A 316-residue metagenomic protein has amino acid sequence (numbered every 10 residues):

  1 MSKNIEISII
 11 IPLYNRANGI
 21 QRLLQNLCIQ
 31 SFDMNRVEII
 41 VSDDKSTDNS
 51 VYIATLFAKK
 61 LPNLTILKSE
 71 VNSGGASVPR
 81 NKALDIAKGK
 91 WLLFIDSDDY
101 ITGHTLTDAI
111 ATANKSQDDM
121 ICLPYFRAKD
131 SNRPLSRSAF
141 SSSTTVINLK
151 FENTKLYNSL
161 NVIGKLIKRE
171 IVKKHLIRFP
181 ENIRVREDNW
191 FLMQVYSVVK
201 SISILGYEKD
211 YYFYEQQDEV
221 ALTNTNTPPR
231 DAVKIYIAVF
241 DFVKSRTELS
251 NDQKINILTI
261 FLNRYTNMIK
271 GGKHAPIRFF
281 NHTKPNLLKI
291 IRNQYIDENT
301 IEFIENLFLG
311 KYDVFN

Functional and structural regions predicted by a protein language model:
M1, R36, K270-N316: Membrane-interface aromatic/basic loop that binds lipid-linked glycans or pyrophosphate carriers, typified by
I5-S8, E38, W190: Cell-envelope/extracellular polymer assembly enzymes that use nucleotide-activated donors
R16-Q30: Short, well-formed alpha-helical segments that are part of the catalytic scaffolds of diverse glycosyltransferases
N26, D43-I53, V71-S73: A conserved acidic beta->alpha catalytic loop
N35-K45, T65-S69, S97: Short beta-strand/loop segment that forms part of the nucleotide-sugar
S69-A87: Glycine-rich, basic loop-to-helix element that forms the pyrophosphate-binding segment of sugar-nucleotide handling
L92: Short aromatic/hydrophobic "clamp" motif used to bind/position activated sugar donors
S97-P229, R246-E248: Donor-binding/catalytic cores of nucleotide-activated saccharide and glycerol-phosphate transferases/polymerases
